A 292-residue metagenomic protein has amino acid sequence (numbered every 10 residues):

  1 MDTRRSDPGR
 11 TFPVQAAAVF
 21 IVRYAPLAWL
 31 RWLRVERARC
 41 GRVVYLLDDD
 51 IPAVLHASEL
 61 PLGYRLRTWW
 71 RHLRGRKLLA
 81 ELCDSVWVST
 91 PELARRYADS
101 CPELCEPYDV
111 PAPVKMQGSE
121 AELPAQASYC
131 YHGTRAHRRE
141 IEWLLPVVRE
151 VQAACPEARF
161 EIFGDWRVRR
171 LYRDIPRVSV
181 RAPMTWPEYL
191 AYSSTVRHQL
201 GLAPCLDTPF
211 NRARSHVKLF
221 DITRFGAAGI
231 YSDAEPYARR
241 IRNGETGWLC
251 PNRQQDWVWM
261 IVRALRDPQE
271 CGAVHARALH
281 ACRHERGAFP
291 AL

Functional and structural regions predicted by a protein language model:
M1, D109-T195: Conserved catalytic-core segment of nucleotide-activated headgroup transferases in glycan assembly
M1-W29: N-terminal pre-catalytic "stem/leader" segment of glycosyltransferase-like enzymes
V35, I51, R65-S85: Membrane-proximal helix-turn-helix segments that form the acceptor-binding/catalytic region of lipid-linked
R37-A57: Active-site proximal beta-strand in glycosyltransferases
L82-Q117: Donor nucleotide-sugar binding/catalytic pocket of nucleotide-sugar-dependent glycosyltransferases
R139, P187-R224, I230-R239: Nucleotide-sugar-dependent
I241-Q254, V262-Q269: Conserved acidic donor-binding segment of nucleotide-sugar-dependent glycosyltransferases
P251-N252, R266-L292: A charged, aromatic-enriched C-terminal amphipathic alpha-helix characteristic of glycosyltransferases across folds
